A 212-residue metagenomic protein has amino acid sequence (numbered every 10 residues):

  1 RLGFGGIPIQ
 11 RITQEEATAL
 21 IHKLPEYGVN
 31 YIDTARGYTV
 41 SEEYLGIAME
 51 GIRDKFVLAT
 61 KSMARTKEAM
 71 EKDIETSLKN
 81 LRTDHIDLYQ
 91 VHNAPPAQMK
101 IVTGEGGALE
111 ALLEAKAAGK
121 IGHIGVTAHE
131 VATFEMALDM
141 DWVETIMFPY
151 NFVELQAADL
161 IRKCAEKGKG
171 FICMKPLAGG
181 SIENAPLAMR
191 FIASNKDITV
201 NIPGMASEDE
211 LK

Functional and structural regions predicted by a protein language model:
R1-F56: N-terminal binding-site loop/beta-alpha segment at the start of enzyme catalytic domains that lines or forms
G3-E15, A59-A69, A97-I101, I182: Active-site mouth loops of central-metabolism enzymes
F4, I32, L45, L58 (+7 more regions): Conserved, mostly hydrophobic/aromatic
R11-L24, K67-R82, A128-L138, N184-F191: Short, acidic/polar
P25-E26, L45-D54, E75-D84, L138-D141 (+1 more regions): Acidic (Asp/Glu)-rich catalytic clusters
E42-K61, A108-G119, E166-G168: Alpha-helix-loop-beta-strand connector modules within alpha/beta enzyme cores
L78-M99: Active-site groove signature of glycoside hydrolases
A94-K212: Beta/alpha (TIM)-barrel catalytic core signal, keyed to glycine-rich beta->alpha loops juxtaposed to Asp/Glu that bind
